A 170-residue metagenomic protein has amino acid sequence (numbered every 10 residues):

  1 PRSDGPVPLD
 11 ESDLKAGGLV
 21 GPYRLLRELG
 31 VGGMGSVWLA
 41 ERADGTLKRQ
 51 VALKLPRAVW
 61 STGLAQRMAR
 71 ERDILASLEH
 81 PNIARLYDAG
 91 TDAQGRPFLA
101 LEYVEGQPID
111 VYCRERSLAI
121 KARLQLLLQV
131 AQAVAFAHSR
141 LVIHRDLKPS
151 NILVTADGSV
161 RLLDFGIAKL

Functional and structural regions predicted by a protein language model:
G5-L170: Conserved ATP-binding/catalytic core of the eukaryotic-like protein kinase fold, especially serine/threonine kinases
